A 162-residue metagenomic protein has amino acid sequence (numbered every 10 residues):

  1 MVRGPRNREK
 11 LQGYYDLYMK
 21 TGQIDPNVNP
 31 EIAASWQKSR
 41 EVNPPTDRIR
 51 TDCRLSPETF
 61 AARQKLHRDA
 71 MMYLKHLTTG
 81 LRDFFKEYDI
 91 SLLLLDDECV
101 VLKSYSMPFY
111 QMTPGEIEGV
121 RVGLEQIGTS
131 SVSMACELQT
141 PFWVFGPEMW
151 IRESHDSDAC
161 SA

Functional and structural regions predicted by a protein language model:
M1-V122: Intrinsically disordered, low-complexity terminal regulatory regions
Y88, D97-E98, L102, G115-A162: Sensory/regulatory domains in signal-transduction proteins
